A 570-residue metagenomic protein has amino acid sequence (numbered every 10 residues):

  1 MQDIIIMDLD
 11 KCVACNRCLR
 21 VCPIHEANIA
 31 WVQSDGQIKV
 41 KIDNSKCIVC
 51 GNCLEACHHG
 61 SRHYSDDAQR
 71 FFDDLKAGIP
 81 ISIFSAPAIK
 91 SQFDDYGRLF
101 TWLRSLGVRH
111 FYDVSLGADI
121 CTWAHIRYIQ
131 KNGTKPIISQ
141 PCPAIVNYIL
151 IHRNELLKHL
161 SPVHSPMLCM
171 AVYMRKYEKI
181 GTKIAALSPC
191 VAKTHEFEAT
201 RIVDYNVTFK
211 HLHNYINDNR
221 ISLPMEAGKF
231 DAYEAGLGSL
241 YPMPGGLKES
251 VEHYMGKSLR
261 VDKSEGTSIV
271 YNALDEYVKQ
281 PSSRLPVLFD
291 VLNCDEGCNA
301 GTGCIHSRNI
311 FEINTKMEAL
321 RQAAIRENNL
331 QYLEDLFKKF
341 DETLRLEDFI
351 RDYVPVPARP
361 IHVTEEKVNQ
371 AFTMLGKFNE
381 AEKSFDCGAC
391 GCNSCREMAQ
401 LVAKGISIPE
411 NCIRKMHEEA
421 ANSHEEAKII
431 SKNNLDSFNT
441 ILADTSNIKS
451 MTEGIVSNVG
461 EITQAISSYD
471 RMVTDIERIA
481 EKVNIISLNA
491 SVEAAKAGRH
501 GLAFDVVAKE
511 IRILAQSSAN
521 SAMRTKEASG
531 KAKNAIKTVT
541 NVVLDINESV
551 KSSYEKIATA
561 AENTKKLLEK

Functional and structural regions predicted by a protein language model:
I4, V13-K41, I48-D67, T302-S307 (+1 more regions): Iron-sulfur cluster-binding cysteine motifs and their immediate structural context in ferredoxin-like electron-transfer
I5-D8, V473: A short, Lys/Arg-rich alpha-helix, primarily the initiator
L9-L19, N44-C50, L54, L187 (+5 more regions): Residues immediately within or flanking Cys/His clusters that coordinate Zn2+ in small zinc-binding modules
Y64-G376, E380-F385, N393-K404, I413: Iron-sulfur-associated redox domains of electron-transfer enzymes in respiratory and anaerobic energy metabolism
E380-F385, G405, R414-Y469, T474 (+3 more regions): HAMP domain helices
D436, T440-T445, K449-S450, I536-K570: Alpha-helical coiled-coil heptad-repeat segments
Q464-S467, R471-K482, E493-D545, S552: Parallel, heptad-repeat alpha-helical coiled-coil signal-transduction segments
